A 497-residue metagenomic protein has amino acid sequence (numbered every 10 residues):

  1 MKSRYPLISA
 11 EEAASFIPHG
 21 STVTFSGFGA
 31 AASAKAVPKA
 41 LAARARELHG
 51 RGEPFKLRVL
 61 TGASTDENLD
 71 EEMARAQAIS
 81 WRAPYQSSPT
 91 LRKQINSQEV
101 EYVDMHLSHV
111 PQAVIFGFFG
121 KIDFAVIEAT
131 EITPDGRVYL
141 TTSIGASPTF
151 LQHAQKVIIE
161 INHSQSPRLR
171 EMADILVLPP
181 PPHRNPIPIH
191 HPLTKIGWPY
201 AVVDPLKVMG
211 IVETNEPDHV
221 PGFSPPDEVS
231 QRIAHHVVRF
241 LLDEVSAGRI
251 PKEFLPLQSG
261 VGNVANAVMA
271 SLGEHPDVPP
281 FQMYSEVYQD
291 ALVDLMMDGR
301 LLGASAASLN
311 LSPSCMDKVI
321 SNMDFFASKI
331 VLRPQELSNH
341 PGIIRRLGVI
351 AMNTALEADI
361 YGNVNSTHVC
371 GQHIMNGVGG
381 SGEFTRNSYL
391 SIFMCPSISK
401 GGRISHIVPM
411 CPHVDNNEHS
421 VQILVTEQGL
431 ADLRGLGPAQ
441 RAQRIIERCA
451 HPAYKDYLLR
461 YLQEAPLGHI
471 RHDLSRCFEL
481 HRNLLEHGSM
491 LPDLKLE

Functional and structural regions predicted by a protein language model:
M1-E497: Conserved alpha/beta enzyme-core scaffold
